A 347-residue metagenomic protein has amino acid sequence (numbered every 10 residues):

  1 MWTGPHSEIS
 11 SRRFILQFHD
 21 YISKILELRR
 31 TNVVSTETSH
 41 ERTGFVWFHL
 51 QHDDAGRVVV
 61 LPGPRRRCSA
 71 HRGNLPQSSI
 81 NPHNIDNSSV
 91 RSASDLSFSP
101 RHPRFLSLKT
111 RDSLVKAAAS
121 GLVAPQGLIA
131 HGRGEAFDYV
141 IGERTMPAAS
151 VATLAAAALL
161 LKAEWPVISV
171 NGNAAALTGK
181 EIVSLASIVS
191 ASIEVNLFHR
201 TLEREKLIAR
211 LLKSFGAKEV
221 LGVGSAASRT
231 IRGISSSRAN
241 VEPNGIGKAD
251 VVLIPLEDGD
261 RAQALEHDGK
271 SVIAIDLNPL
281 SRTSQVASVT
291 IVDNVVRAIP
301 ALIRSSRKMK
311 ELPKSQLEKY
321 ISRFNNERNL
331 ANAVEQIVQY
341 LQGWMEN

Functional and structural regions predicted by a protein language model:
P100-A155, R204-K213: Short, compositionally biased "basic patch" segments
A152-P166, V183-I188: Glycine-rich phosphate/diphosphate-binding loops that line cofactor/substrate pockets in enzymes
N171-K180, H199-E203, E257-D260: Gly/Ser/Thr-rich loops at beta-strand to alpha-helix junctions that form or flank small-molecule/cofactor-binding
S184, I188-R238: Long, charge-dense
A227-G247, L253-D260: Active-site glycine-rich loop that binds ribose-phosphate moieties when present
T283-N347: C-terminal functional extensions of proteins
